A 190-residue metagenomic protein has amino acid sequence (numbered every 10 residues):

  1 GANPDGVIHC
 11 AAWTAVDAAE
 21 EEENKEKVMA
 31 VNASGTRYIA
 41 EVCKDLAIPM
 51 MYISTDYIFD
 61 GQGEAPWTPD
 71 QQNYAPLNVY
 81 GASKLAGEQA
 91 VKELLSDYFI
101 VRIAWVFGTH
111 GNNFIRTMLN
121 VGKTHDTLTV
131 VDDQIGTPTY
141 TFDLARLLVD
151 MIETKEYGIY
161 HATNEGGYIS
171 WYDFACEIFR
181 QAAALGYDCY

Functional and structural regions predicted by a protein language model:
G1-V31: NAD(P)H-binding glycine-rich loop region in Rossmannoid oxidoreductase-like domains and their noncatalytic homologs
A2, V42-L46, L94, L185: Helix C-cap/helix->beta junction micro-motif
V7-A11, M50-D56, D60, V101-I103: SDR active-site strand-loop-helix element
D17-E26, G61-A65, G111-N112: Conserved catalytic-core motifs of eukaryotic protein kinase domains, centered on the activation segment
E26-Y38, D45, I58-V101, W105-V106: Catalytic helix-loop patch of NAD(P)-dependent Rossmann-fold dehydrogenases
V31, N78, G136-T139, I169: Residue-level signal for the nucleotide or nucleotide-sugar donor/cofactor binding architecture
Q89-G136, T141-D143, V149-D150: NAD(P)-dependent short-chain dehydrogenase/reductase
T154-Y190: Mid/C-terminal beta-alpha module of Rossmann-like enzyme folds, strongest in SDR-family dehydrogenases/epimerases
